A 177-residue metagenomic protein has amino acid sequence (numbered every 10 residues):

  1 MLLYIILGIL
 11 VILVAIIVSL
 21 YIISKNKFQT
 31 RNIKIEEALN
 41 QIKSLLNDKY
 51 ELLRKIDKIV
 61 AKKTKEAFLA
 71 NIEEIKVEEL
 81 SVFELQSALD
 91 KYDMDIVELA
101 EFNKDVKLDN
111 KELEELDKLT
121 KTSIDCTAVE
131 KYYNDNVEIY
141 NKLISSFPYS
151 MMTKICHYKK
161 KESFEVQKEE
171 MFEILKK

Functional and structural regions predicted by a protein language model:
L2-K177: A helix-centric hydrophobic-segment signal that preferentially recognizes long, alpha-helical stretches used
